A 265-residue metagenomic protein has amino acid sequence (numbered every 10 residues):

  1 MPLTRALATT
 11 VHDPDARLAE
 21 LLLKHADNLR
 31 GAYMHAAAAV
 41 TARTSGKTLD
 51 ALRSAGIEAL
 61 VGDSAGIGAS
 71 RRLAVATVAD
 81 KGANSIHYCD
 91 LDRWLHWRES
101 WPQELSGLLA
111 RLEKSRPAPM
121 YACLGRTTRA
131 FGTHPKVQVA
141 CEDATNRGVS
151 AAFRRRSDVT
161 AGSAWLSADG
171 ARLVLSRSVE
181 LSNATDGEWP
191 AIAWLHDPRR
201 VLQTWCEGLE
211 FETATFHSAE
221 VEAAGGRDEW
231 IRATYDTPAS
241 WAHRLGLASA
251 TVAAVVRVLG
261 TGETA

Functional and structural regions predicted by a protein language model:
L7-M34, T44-G46: Short, well-formed alpha-helical segments that are part of the catalytic scaffolds of diverse glycosyltransferases
R72-S85: Active-site nucleotide-sugar/metal-binding loop of Leloir-type enzymes
A83-H96: Short beta-strand-to-loop acidic/aromatic patch adjacent to the donor-nucleotide binding site
W94-A130: Conserved donor-nucleotide/metal-binding helix-loop-beta segment in metal-dependent transferases, i.e., the alpha-helix
R129-K136, R147-A164: A recurrent flexible, glycine/aromatic-enriched loop bordering the glycosyltransferase active site that acts as
V159-L175: Conserved nucleotide-sugar donor-binding and metal-coordinating catalytic region shared by glycosyltransferases
S176-W189: Donor nucleotide-sugar recognition loop
G187-A265: C-terminal catalytic/acceptor-binding lobe
